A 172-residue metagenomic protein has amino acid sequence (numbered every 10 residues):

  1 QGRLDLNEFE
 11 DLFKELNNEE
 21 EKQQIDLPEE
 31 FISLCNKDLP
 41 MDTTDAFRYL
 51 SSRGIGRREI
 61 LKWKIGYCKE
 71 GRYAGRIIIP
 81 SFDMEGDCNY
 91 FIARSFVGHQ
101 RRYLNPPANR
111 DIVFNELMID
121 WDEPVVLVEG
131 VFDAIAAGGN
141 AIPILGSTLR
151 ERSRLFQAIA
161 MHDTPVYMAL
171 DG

Functional and structural regions predicted by a protein language model:
Q1-R58, K62, Y67, R72-R76 (+3 more regions): Non-catalytic accessory segments of DNA primases and related replication-initiation nucleases
W63, K69-P165: Phosphate-handling DNA/RNA-contact segment within nucleic-acid enzymes
A169-G172: Structural motif
